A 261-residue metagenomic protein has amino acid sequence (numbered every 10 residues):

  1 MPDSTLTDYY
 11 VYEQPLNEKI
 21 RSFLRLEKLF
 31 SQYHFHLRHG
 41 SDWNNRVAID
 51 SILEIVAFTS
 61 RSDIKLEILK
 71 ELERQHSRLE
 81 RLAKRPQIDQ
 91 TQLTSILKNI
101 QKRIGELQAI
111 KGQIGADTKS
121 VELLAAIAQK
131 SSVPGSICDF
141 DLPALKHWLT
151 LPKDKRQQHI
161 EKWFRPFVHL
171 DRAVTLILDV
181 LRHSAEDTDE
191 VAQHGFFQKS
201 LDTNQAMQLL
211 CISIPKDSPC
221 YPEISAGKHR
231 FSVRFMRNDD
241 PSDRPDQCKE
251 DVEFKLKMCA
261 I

Functional and structural regions predicted by a protein language model:
M1, K19, N44, F196-L201: Short N-terminal helix-initiation segments at or just after the protein's N-terminus
D3-L6: N-terminal regions that are enriched for targeting/export leaders and immediately downstream pro/stem segments
Y9-K70: N-terminal ordered "arm"
Y12, S41, K65, P86-Q90 (+4 more regions): Alpha-helical rod/repeat scaffolding segments in eukaryotic adaptors/tethers and long-chain four-helix cytokines
E18-R21, R25-K28, Q32, V47-D50 (+7 more regions): Charged, amphipathic alpha-helical oligomerization/scaffolding segments
S60-L123: Hydrophobic/aromatic-rich structural module bridging two neighboring secondary-structure elements via a short loop
R103-L209: Charged, well-structured binding/catalytic surfaces in domain cores that contact anionic ligands
A206-I261: Extended, charged low-complexity segments that frequently continue into or abut oligomerization scaffolds
